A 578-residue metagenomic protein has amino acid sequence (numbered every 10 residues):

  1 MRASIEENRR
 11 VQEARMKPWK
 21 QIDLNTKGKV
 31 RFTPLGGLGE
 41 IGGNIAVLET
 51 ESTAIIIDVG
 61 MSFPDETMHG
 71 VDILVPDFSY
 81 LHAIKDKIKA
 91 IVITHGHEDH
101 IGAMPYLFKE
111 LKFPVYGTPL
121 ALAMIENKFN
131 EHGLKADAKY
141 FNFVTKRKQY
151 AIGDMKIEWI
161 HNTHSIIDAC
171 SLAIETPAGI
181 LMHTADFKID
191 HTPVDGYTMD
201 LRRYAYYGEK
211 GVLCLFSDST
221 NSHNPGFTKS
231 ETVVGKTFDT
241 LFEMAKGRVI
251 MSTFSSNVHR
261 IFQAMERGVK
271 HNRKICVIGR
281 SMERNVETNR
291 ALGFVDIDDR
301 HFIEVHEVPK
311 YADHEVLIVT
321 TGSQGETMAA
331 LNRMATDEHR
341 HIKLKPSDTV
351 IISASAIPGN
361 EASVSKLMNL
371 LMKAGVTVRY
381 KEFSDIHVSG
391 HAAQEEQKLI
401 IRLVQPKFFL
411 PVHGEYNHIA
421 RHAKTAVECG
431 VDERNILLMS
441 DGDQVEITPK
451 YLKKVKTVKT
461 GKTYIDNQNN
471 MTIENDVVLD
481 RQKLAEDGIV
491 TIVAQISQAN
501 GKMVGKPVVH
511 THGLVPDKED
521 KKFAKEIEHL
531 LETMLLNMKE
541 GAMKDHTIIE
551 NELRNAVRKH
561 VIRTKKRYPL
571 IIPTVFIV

Functional and structural regions predicted by a protein language model:
R2-V92, H97-K310, A329-K343, A362-K366: His/Asp/Glu-rich metal-coordinating catalytic cores of metallo-dependent phosphodiesterases/hydrolases acting on
T33, E49, E158, V319-T320 (+3 more regions): Residues in well-ordered beta-strands of folded domains
L35, E175, D218-T220, T321-S323 (+3 more regions): Structured loops at beta-to-helix junctions and adjacent beta-edge loops in soluble globular domains
P114, L410, I572-P573: Short glycine-rich phosphate-binding loop at a beta-alpha junction
F129, A426, V561: Conserved hydrophobic residues forming the short capping helix/wall of the S-adenosyl-L-methionine
T145, S440, R567-I571: Short Gly/Ser/Thr- and Asp/Glu-enriched loop/turn motifs at secondary-structure junctions
H223-A542, E550-N551, N555: Hard-cation-handling environments
A542-V578: C-terminal tails and terminal domains of large nucleic-acid-associated and other macromolecular-machine proteins
